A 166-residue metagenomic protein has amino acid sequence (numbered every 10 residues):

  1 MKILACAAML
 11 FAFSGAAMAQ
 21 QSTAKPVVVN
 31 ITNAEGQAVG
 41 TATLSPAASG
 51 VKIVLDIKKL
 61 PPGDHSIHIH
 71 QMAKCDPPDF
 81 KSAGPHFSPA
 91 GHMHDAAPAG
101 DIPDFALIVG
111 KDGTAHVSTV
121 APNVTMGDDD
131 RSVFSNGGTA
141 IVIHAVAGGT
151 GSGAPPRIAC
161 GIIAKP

Functional and structural regions predicted by a protein language model:
L4, A8, G15-P166: N-terminal leader/targeting pre-sequences
